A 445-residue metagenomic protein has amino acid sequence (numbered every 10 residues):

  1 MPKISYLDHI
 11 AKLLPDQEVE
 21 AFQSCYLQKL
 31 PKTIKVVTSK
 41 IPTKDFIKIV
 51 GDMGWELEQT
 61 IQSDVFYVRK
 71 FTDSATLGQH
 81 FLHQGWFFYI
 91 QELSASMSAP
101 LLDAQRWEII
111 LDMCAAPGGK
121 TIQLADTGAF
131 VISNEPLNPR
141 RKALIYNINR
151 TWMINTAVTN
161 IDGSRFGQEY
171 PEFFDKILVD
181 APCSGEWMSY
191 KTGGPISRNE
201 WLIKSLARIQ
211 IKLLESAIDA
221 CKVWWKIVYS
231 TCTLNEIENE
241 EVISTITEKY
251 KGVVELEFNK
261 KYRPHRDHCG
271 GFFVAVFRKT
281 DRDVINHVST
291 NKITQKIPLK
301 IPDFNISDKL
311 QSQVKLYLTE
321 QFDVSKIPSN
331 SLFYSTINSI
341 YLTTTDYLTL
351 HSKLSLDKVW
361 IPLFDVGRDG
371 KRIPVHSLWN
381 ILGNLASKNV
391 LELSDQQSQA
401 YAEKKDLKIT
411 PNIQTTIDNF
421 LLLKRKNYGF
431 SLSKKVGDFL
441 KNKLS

Functional and structural regions predicted by a protein language model:
M1-M53, T280-S445: Polybasic, low-complexity RNA-engagement segments
Q62-A104, L144, K435, F439: Class I SAM-dependent transferase core
R106-A116: Conserved class I S-adenosyl-L-methionine
I110, A129-N134: Short beta-strand element of Class I
P117-G128: Conserved SAM-binding loop of SAM-dependent methyltransferases across substrates and taxa, primarily the Class I
G128, P139, F174, L178-S216 (+2 more regions): Mobile active-site "lid"/loop adjacent to the S-adenosyl-L-methionine
N134-P171: S-adenosyl-L-methionine
S205-L206, I211, E215-D219, W224-T245 (+1 more regions): Class I SAM-binding transferase module
